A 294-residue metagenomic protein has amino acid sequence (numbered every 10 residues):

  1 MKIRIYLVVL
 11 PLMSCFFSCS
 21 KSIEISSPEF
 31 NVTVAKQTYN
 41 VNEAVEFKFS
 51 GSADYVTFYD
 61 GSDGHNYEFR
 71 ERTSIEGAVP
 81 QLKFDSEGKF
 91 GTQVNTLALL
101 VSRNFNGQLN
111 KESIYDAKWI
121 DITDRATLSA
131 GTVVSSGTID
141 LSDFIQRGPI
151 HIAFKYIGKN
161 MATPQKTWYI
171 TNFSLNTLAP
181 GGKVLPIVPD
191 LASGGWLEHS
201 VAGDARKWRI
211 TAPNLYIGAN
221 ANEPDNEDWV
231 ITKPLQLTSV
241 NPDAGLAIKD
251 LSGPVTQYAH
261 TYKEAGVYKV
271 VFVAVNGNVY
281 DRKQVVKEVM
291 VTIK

Functional and structural regions predicted by a protein language model:
C15-S18: C-terminal motif of bacterial Sec signal peptides marking the signal peptidase cleavage site
S20-N95, F105-Q108, A265-V267, D281 (+1 more regions): Acidic/polar, low-complexity intrinsically disordered N-terminal segments immediately downstream of a Sec signal
P80-G88, L97, V101, R147-G158 (+1 more regions): Extracellular beta-strand-rich recognition modules
I114-F144: Extracellular carbohydrate recognition and processing domains and analogous Trp-centered ligand-binding platforms
K159-M161, V275-D281: Short, solvent-exposed loop/turn segments at the edges of extracellular beta-sandwich modules
M161-A202: Exposed low-complexity, polar/acidic, P/S/T/G-rich flexible segments that act as propeptides, protease-susceptible
A247-P254: Short beta-strand segments within Ig-like beta-sandwich modules, predominantly Fibronectin type-III
T256-E264: Residue-level recognition of secondary-structure-to-loop junctions
